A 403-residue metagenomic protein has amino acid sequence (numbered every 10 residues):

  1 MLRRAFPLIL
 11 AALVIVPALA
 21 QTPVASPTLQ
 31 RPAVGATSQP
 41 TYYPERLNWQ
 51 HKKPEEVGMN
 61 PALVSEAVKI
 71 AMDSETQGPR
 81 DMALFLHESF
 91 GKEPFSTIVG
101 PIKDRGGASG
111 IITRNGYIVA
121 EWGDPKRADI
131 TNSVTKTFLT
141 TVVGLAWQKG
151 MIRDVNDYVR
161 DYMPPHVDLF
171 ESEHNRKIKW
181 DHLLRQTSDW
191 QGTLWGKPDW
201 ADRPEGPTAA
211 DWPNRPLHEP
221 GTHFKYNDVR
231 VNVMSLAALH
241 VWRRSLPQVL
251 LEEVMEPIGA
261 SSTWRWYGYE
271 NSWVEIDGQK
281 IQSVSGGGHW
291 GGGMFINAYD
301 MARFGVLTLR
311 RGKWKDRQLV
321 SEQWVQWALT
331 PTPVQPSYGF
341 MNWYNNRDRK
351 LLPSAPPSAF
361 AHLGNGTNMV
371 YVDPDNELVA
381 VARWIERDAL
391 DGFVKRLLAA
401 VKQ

Functional and structural regions predicted by a protein language model:
L2, F6-I9, I15-D124, K149-I152 (+1 more regions): N-terminal leader/targeting segments and the immediately adjacent pre-domain N-terminus
W49-H51, M72, T76-G100, T131 (+2 more regions): Active-site-proximal loop and beta-strand segments within enzyme catalytic domains
N60, G116, I130-V155, L183 (+3 more regions): Active-site SXXK
Y117-R127, S172, W190-E270, G292: Catalytic-site signature segments of enzymes, centered on catalytic residues
T137-T140, R230-A237, W290-K313, N368-W384: Active-site-proximal alpha-helical segments within enzyme catalytic domains
K149-S188, W242-G291: Active-site helix/loop module of the DD-peptidase/beta-lactamase fold, centered on the serine-lysine SxxK catalytic
S262, W273-G286, L329-V379: Active-site Gly/Thr loop motif
A361-Q403: Structured C-terminal helix/loop/strand segments within mature extracytoplasmic catalytic/sensor domains
